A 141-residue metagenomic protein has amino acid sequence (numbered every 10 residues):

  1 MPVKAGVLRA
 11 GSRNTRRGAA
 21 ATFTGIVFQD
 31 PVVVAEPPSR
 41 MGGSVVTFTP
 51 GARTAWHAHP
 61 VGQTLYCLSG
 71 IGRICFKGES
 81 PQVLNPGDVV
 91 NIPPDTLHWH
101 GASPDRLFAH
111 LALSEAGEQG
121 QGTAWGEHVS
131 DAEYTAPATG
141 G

Functional and structural regions predicted by a protein language model:
M1-M41, G122-G141: A short, N-terminal "cap"/entry segment at the start of jelly-roll beta-barrel domains of the cupin/DSBH fold
F28-P31, G42-H59: Conserved short histidine dyad/triad with adjacent acidic residue
P50, P60-R73, K77-G78: Glycine- and acidic-residue-biased ligand/ion/polar-headgroup-sensing regions
T64, N91, D105-A124: A short hydrophobic beta-strand segment most commonly corresponding to one strand of the jelly-roll/cupin
G78-D95: Short acidic-glycine-tyrosine-enriched beta hairpin
G101-S103: Asparagine-centered strand-capping/turn motif at beta-strand->loop junctions
